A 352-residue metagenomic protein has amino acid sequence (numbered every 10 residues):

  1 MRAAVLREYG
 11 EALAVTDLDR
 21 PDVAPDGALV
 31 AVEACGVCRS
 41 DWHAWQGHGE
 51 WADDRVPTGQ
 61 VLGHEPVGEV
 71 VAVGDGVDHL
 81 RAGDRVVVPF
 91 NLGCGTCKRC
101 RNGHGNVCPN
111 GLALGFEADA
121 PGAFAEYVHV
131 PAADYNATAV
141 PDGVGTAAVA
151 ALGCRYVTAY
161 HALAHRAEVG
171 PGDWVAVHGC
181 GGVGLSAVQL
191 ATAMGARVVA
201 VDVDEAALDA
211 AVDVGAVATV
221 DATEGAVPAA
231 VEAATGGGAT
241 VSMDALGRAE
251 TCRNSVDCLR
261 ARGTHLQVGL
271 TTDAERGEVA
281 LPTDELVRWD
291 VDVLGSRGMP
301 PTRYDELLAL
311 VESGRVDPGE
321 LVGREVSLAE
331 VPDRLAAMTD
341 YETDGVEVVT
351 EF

Functional and structural regions predicted by a protein language model:
R2-A4, A14, A31, V67-E69 (+2 more regions): Residues located in well-ordered beta-strands
V5-D22, R39-A72, V87-V88, C108-D119: N-terminal glycine-rich cofactor-binding segment
P21-C35, E50-R101, P141-G143: Glycine-rich beta-strand-centered segment in the early N-terminal region that forms part of a ligand/cofactor-binding
C94-H178: NAD(P)H dinucleotide-binding glycine-rich loop of Rossmann-like/cofactor-binding domains, especially the beta1-alpha1
D142-E224, A229: Mid-domain Rossmann-like dinucleotide-binding core that forms the NAD(H)/NADP(H) cofactor-binding site
A167, D209, V214-D292: Glycine-rich cofactor phosphate-binding loops and adjacent beta1-alpha1 units of small-molecule cofactor enzyme domains
G170, V175, G236, L266 (+2 more regions): C-terminal capping/lid region of NAD(P)-dependent oxidoreductase domains
E232, A274-R324, D333: C-terminal substrate-binding/catalytic core of Rossmann-like NAD(P)-dependent dehydrogenases/reductases
